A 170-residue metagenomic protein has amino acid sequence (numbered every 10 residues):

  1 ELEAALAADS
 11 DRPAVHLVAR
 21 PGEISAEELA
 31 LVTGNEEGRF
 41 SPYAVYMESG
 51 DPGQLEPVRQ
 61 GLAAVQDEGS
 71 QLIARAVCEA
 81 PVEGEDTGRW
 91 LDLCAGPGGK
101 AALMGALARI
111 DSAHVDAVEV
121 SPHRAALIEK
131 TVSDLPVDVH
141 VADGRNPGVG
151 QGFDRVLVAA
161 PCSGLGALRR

Functional and structural regions predicted by a protein language model:
E1-R170: S-adenosylmethionine
